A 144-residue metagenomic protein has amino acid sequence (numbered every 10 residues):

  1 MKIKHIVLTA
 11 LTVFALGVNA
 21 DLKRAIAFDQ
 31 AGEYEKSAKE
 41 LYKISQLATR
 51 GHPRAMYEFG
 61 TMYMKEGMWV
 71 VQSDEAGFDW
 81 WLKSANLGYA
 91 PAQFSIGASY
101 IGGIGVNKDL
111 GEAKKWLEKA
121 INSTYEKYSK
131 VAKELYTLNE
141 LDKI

Functional and structural regions predicted by a protein language model:
D21-K36, K43-R50: Alpha-helical segment of the N-proximal tetratricopeptide repeat
A27-F28, E58-K65, V70, S95-G102 (+1 more regions): Hydrophobic face of amphipathic alpha-helices that form TPR/SEL1-like repeat modules and related alpha-solenoid
F28, T49-H52, E66-G67, N86-Y89 (+3 more regions): Short helix-capping/linker turns of helical repeat alpha-solenoids
G32-Y42, W69-W80, N107-W116: Structural signature of tandem alpha-helical TPR/SEL1-like repeats, specifically the intra-repeat loop/turn
I44-L47, K83-S84, K119-A120: Canonical positions in the second alpha-helix
I121-I144: Terminal, low-structured helical/coil segments at or just beyond the last alpha-helical repeat
